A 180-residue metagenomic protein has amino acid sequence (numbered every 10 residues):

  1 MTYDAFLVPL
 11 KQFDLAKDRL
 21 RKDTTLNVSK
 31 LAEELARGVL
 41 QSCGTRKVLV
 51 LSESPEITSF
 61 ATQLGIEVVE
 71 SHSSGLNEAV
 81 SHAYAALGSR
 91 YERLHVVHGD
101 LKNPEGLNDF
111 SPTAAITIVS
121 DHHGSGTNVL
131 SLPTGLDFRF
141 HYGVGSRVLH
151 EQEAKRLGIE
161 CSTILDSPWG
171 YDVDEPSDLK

Functional and structural regions predicted by a protein language model:
M1-L20: N-terminal nucleotide-binding beta1-loop-alpha1 segment
K30-K47: A short, N-terminal amphipathic alpha-helix
R46-V68: Acidic donor-binding segment of Leloir-type glycosyltransferases
T62-H95: Short phosphate-binding loop-to-helix
H98-K102: The conserved acidic donor/metal-binding loop of glycosyltransferases
N103-T127: Conserved donor-nucleotide/metal-binding helix-loop-beta segment in metal-dependent transferases, i.e., the alpha-helix
G124-T163: Catalytic-core segments of class I nucleotidyltransferases/pyrophosphorylases that form NMP-activated intermediates
Q152-K180: Conserved alpha/beta core of the MobA/IspD/sugar-nucleotide pyrophosphorylase nucleotidyltransferase superfamily
